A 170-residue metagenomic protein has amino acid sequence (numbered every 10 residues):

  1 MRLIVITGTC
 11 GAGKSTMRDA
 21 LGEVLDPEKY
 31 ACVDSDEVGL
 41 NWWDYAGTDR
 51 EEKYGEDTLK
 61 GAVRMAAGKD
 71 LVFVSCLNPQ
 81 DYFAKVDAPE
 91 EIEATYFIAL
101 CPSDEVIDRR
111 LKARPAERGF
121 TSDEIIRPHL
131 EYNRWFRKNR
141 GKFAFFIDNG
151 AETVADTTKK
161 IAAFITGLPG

Functional and structural regions predicted by a protein language model:
L3: Walker A (P-loop) ATP-phosphate-binding motif of ABC ATPase nucleotide-binding domains
I6: Hydrophobic anchor at the beta1->P-loop junction of P-loop NTPases
G11: Walker A (P-loop) phosphate-binding loop of P-loop NTPases
S15: Walker A/P-loop
R18-M65: Conserved substrate/cofactor phosphate-moiety recognition/catalytic segment in nucleotide-dependent phosphotransferases
K53-A94, A99-L100: Glycine-rich phosphate-binding loop used to anchor ATP phosphates in small-molecule kinases, encompassing both
D104-L111, D156: Switch/connector loops and helix/strand junctions flanking conserved nucleotide-binding motifs in nucleotide-processing
E117-K160, L168: Small-molecule kinase domains that catalyze NTP-dependent phosphoryl transfer to phosphate-bearing small molecules
